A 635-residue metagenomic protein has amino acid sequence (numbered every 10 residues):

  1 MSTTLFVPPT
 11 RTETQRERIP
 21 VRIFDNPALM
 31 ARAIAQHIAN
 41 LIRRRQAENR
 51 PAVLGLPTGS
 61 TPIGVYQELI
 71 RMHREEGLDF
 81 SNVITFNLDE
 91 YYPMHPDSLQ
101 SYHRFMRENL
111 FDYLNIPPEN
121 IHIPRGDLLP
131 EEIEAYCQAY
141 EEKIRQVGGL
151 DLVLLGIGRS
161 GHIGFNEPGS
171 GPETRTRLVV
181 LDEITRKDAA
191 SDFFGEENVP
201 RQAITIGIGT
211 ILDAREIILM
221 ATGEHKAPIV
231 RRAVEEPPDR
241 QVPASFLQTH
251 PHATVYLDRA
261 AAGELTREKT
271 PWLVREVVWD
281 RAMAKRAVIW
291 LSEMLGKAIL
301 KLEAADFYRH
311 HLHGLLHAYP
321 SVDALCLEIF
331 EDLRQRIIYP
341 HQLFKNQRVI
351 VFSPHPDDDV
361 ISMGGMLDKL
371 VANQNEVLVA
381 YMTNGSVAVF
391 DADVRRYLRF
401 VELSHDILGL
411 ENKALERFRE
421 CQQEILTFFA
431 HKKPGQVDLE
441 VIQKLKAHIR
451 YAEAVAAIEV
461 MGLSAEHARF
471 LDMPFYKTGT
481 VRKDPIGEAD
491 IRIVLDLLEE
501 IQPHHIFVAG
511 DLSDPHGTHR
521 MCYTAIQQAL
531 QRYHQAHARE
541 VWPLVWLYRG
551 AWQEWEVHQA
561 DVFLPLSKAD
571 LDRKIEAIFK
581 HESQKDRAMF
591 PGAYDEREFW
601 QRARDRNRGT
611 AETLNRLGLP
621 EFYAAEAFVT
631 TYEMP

Functional and structural regions predicted by a protein language model:
S2, F6, D25, L29-M30 (+3 more regions): Conserved phosphate- and dinucleotide-binding cores of soluble alpha/beta proteins, encompassing both enzyme active
S2-V53, R71, L343: N-terminal glycine-/serine-/threonine-rich phosphate-binding loop
V53, I84, D151-L152, E216 (+2 more regions): Structural motif
G59, V351-V360: Short, glycine-rich nucleotide/cofactor-binding loops
V65-E76, V360-A388: Histidine-anchored nucleotide/phosphate-binding helix
V65-R71, I163-R175, H516-R532: Short Gly/Thr/Asp-enriched flexible loops that form oxyanion-binding sites at enzyme active sites
V83-D89, A221, T254-R259, L378-M382: Short internal beta-strands
R186-F193, N198-A203, D280-A282, L291-I350 (+5 more regions): Metal-dependent de-N-acetylase/amidase catalytic core
